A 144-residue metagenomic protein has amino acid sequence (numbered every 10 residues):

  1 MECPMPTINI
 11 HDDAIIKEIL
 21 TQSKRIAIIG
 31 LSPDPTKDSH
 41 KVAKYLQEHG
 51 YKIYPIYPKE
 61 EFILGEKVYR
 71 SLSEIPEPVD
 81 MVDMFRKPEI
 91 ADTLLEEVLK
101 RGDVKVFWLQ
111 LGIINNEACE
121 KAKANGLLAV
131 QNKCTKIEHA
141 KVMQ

Functional and structural regions predicted by a protein language model:
E2-R86, D92-Q144: Structural/interface elements that position substrates and couple domains in central-metabolism enzymes
